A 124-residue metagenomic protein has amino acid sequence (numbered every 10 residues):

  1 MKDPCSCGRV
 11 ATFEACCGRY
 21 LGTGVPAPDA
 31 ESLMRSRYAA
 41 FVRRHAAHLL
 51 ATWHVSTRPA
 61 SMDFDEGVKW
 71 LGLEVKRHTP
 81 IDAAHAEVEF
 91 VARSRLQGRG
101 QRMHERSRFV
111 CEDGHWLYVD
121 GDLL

Functional and structural regions predicted by a protein language model:
M1-A11: Short Cys/His-rich zinc-binding micro-motifs
G8, Q97-Q101, D113: Intrinsically disordered, low-complexity acidic regions enriched in Pro/Ser/Thr
A11-F13, G22-T23: Secreted/processed peptides and extracellular or luminal domains of membrane proteins
A15-C17: Cysteine-centered loop/knuckle micro-motif
Y20-E66: Core segments of small alpha/beta cavity-forming domains
E31-S32, D63-E74, D120-L124: Short, charge- and proline-biased low-complexity linear segments that act as flexible interaction/docking motifs
D65-R102: Surface-exposed, charged secondary-structure patches
E105-L124: Short beta-strand edge/turn micro-motifs at domain boundaries
